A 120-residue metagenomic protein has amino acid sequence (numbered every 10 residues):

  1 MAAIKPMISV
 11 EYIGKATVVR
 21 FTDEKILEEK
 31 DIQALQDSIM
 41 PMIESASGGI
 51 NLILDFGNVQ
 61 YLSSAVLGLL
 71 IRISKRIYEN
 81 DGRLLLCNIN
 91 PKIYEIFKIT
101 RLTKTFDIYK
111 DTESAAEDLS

Functional and structural regions predicted by a protein language model:
I4-D37, F56: STAS-typified acidic loop motif
I26-T105: Amphipathic alpha-helical interaction surfaces in cytosolic regulatory modules
P91, E113-S114: Acidic phosphotransfer microenvironment of two-component signaling modules
D107-D111: Short acidic-hydrophobic, aromatic-tinged amphipathic segments that line or gate anion-handling sites
A116-S120: Short hydrophobic/aromatic patches at helix-to-coil boundaries
